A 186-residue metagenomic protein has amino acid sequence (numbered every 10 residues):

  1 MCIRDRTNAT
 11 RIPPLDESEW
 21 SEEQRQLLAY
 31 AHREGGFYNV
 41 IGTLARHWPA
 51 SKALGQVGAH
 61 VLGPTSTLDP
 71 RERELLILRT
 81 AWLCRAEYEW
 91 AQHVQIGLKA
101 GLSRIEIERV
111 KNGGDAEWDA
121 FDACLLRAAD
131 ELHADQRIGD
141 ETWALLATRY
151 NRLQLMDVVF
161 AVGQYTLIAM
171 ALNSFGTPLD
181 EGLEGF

Functional and structural regions predicted by a protein language model:
R4-F186: Hydrophobic alpha-helical segments
